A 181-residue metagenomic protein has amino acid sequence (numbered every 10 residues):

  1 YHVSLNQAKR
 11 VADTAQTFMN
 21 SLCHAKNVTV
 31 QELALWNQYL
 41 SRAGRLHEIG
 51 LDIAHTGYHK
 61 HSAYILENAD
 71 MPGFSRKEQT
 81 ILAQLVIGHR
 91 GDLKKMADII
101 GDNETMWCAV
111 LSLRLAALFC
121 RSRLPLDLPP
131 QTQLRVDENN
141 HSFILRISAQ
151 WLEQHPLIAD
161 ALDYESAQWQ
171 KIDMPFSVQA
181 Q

Functional and structural regions predicted by a protein language model:
Y1-H2, K95-D102, S148-L152: Short hinge/gating elements
H2, C23-H24, M71, K171-P175: Residue-level recognition of short, structured coil/turn motifs that connect secondary structure elements
Q7-V136: Divalent metal-dependent catalytic cores for phosphoryl transfer on phosphate-bearing substrates
L126-Q179: Low-complexity, glycine/alanine/valine/leucine- and proline-rich hydrophobic stretches
